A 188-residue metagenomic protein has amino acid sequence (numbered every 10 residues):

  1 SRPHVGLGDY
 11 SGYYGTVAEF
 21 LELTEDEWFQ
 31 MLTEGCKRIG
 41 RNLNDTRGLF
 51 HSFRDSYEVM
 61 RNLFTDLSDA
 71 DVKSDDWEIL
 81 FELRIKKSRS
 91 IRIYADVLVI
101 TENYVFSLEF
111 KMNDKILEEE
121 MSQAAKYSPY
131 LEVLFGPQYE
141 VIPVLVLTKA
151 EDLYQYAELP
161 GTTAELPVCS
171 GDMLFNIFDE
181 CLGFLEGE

Functional and structural regions predicted by a protein language model:
S1-E188: Accessory nucleic-acid engagement/destabilization modules that flank
